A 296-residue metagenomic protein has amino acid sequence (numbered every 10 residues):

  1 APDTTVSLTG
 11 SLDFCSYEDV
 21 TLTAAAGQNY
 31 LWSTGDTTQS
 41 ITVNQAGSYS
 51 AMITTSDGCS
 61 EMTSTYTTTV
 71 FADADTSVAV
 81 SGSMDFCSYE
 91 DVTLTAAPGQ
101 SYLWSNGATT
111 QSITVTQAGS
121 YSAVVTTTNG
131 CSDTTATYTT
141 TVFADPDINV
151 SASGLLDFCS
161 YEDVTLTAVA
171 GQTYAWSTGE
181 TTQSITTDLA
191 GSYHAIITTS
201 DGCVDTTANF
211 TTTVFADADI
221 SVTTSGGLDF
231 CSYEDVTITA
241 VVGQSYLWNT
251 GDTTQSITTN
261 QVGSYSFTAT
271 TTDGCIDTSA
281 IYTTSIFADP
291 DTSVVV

Functional and structural regions predicted by a protein language model:
A1-V296: Proline- and Ser/Thr-rich low-complexity, intrinsically disordered segments
